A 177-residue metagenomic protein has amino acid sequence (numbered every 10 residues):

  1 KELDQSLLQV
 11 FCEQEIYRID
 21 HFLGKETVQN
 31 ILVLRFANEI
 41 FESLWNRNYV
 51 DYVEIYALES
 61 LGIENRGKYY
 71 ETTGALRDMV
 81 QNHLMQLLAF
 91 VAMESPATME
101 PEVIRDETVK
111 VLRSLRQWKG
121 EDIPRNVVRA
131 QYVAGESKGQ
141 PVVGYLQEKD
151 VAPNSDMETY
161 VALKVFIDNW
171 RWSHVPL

Functional and structural regions predicted by a protein language model:
E2-L177: Secretory/organelle targeting and membrane-embedding segments
